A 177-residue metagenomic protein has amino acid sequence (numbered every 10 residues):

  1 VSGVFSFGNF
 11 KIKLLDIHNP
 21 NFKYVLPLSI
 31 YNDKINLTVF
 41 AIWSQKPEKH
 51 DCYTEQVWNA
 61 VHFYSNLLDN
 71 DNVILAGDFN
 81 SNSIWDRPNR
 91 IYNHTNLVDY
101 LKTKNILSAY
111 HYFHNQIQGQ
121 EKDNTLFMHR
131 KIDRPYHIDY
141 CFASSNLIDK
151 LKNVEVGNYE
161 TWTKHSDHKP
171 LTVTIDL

Functional and structural regions predicted by a protein language model:
V1-K46: Structured beta-strand-rich core segments of catalytic domains in phosphoester-bond hydrolases
V1-L14, Y31-N32, M128-K150, I175-D176: Conserved beta strand-loop-helix elements of the APE1-like EEP
F10-P20, N105-Y112, D149-T161: Short secondary-structure junctions
L14, F40-V57, S83-P88: Surface-exposed cleft-lining segments at the edges of enzyme active sites
S44, F79, K169: Active-site metal-binding loops of divalent metal-dependent hydrolases
Q56-A143: Metal-dependent phosphoesterases centered on the DNase I-like endonuclease/exonuclease/phosphatase
M128-K131, E160-K164: Short proline/glycine-enriched turn/loop segments at secondary-structure junctions
K164-L177: Surface polyanion/phosphate-binding segment centered on an Asp-His-Pro turn
